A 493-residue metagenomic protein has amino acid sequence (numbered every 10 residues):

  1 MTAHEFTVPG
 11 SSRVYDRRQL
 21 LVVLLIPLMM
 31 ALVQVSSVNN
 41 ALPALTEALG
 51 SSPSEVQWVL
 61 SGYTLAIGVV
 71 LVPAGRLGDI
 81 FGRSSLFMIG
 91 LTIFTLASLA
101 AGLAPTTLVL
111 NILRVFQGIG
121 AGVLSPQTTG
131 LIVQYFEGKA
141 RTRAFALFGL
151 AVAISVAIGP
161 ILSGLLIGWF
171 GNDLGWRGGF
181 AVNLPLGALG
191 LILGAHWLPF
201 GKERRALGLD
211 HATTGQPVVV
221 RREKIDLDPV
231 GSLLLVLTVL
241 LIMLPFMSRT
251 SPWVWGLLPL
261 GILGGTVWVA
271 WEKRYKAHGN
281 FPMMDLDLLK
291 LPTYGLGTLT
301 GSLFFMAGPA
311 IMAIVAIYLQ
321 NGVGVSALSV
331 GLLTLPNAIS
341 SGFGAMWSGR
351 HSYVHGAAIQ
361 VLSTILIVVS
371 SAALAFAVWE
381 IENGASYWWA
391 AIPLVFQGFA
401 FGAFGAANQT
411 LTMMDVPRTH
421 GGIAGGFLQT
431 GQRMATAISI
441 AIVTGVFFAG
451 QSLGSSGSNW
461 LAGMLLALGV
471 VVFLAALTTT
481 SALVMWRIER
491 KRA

Functional and structural regions predicted by a protein language model:
M1-D16, E203-R221, V484-A493: Intrinsic disorder in cytosolic terminal tails and internal cytosolic loops of multi-pass membrane transporters
T2-H196, A375, G445, A449: Transmembrane-helix bundle of Major Facilitator Superfamily
R17-V33, V38-N40, G279-R492: 12-transmembrane solute porter fold
M30, N39-L42, L71, I93 (+18 more regions): Hydrophobic residues within membrane-embedded alpha-helical segments of Major Facilitator Superfamily
A31, L60-Y63, I67, Q117-G118 (+8 more regions): Structural signature of transmembrane alpha-helices in multi-pass secondary transporters
P53, R83, T107, G138 (+8 more regions): Membrane-helix interface/capping residues of multi-pass secondary transporters
V56-Q57, L86, A144, G178-V182 (+5 more regions): Alpha-helical transmembrane segments of multi-pass secondary-active solute transporters
W169, D173-L299: Hydrophobic transmembrane-helix bundles of small-molecule transporters
